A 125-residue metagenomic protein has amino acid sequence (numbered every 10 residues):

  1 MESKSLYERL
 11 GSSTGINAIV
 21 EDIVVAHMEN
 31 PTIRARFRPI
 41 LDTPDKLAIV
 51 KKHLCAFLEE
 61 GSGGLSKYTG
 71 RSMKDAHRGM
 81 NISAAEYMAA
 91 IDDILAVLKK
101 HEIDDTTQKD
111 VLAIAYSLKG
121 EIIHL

Functional and structural regions predicted by a protein language model:
M1-L125: Core of compact, soluble alpha-helical bundle domains
